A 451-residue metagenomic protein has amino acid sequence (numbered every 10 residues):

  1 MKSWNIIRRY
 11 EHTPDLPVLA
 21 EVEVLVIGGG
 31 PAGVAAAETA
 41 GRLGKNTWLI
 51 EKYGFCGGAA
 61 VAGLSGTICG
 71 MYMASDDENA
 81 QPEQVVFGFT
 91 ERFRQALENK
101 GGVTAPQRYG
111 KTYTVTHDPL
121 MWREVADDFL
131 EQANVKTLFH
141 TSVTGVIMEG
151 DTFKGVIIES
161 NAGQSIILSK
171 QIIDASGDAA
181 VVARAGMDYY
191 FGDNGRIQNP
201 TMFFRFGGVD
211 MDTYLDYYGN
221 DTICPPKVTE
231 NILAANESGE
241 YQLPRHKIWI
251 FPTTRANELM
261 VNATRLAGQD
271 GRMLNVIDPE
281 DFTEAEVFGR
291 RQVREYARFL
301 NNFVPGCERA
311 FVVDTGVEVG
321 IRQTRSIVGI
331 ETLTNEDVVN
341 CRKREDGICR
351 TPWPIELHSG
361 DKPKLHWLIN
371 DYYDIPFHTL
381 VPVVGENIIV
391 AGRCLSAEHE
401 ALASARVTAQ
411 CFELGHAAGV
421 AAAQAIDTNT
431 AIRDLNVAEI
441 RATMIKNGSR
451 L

Functional and structural regions predicted by a protein language model:
K2-I6, L19, T39, K45-N46 (+3 more regions): Conserved N-terminal/central alpha/beta ligand/cofactor-binding core
K2-Y10, D15-L16, A59-A60, R123 (+4 more regions): Flavin (FAD/FMN)-binding glycine-rich loop and adjacent Rossmann-like elements that form
L16-G30: Beta1/beta-strand and adjacent pyrophosphate-binding region of the FAD-binding site in flavoprotein oxidoreductases
V22, G44, S169-K170: Short, well-ordered alpha-helix to beta-strand connector turns
L25-I27, A36, G41, D151: Membrane-embedded transmembrane-helix bundle of lipid-linked glycan/lipid transferases
G33: N-terminal Rossmann-fold NAD(P) dinucleotide-binding loop
G150-V156: Short, hydrophobic/aromatic-rich segments at coil-to-beta transitions
